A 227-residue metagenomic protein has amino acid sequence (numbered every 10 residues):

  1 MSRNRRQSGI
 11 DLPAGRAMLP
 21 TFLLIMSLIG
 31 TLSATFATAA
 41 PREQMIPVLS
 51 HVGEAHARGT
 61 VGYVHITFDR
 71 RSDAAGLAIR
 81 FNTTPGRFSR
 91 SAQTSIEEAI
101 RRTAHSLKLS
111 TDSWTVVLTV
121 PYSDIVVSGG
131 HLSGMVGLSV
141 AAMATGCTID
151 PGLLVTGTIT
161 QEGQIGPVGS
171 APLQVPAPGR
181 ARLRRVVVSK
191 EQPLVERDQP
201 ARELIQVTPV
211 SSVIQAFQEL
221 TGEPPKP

Functional and structural regions predicted by a protein language model:
M1-G15: N-terminal secretory signal peptides that target proteins for export/translocation
D11-A14, T31-F36: Short, intrinsically disordered, low-complexity terminal segments
R16-L23, F88: Hydrophobic alpha-helical segments and their boundary regions
P20-S33: Bacterial N-terminal signal peptides
F36-P227: Peripheral, non-AAA+ core regions of ATP-driven protein-machinery
